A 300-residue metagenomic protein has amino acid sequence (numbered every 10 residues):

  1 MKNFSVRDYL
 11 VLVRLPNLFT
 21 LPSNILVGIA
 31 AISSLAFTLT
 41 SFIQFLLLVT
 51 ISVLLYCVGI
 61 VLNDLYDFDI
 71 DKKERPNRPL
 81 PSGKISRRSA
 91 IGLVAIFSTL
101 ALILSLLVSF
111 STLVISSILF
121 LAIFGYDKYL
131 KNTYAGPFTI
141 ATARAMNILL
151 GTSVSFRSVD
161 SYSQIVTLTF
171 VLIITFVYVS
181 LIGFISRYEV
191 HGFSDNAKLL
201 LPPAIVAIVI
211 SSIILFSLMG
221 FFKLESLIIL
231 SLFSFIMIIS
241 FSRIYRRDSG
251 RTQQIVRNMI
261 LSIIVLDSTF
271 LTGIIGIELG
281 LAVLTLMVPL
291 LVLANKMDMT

Functional and structural regions predicted by a protein language model:
M1-L26: N-terminal, positively charged, Ser/Thr/Ala/Gly-biased leader segments that form transit/presequence-like amphipathic
K2-L10, S153-T300: C-terminal membrane-associated helical module and adjoining short loops/tails
V11-P16, D64, L80-A90, L107-T112 (+3 more regions): Short, amphipathic, aromatic/basic-enriched membrane-interface segments that mark the entry/exit of transmembrane
L21-Y66, S98-L106, F110-Y126, V166-L181 (+1 more regions): Membrane-embedded alpha-helical segments that form the functional core of polytopic membrane enzymes, especially those
A30-A31, L107-V108, Y129, S153-V154 (+2 more regions): Helix-loop junctions at the membrane-solvent interface of multi-pass transporters, primarily the C-terminal
A31, L35-L39, Y66-I70, E74 (+6 more regions): Membrane-interfacial segments
L48-S52, F68-I123, A141, Y162-I173 (+2 more regions): Multi-pass membrane catalytic core of lipid/isoprenoid biosynthesis enzymes
I51-S89, L181-D195, M297-D298: Acidic (Asp/Glu-rich) catalytic motifs at the cytosolic membrane interface
